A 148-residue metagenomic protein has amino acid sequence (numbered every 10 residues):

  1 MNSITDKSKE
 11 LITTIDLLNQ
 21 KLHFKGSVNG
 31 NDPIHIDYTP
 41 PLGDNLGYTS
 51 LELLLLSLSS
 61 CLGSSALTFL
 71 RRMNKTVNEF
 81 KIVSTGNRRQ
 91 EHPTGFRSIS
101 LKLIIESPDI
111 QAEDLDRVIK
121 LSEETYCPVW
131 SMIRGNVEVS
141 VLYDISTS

Functional and structural regions predicted by a protein language model:
M1-L56, L67-S148: Extended beta-strand/beta-hairpin segments
L58-L62: Alpha-helical metal-binding/catalytic segments enriched in His/Glu/Asp
